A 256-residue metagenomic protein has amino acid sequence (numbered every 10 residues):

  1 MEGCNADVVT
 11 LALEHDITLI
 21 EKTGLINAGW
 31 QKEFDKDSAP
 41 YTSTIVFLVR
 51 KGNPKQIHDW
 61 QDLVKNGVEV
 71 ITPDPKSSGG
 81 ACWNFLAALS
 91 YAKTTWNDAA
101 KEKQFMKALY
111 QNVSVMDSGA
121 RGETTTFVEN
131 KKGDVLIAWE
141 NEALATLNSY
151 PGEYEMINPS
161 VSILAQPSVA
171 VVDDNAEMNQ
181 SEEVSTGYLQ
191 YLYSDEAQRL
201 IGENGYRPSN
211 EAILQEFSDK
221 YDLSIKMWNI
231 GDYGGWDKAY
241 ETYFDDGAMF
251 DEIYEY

Functional and structural regions predicted by a protein language model:
M1, E14, E21-L25, G52-N53 (+9 more regions): Sec-exported extracytoplasmic/periplasmic mature domains
M1-S77, K220, Y254: N-terminal segment of the mature folded domain
E2-C4, S38-Y41, K51, D62-K65 (+5 more regions): Extracellular/periplasmic catalytic domains that process cell-envelope and extracellular macromolecules
A39-V46, M106-Y110, D117-S118, Y150-E182 (+1 more regions): Periplasmic-binding protein-like
V49-K51, V68-T95, L109-V113, N158-P159: Short beta-strand->loop
G52-H58, S77, S90-D98, N175-V184: Short helix-loop capping/hinge motifs at secondary-structure junctions, enriched in acidic/polar residues
T94-S160: Ligand-binding pocket segment of bilobal, Venus flytrap-like solute-binding proteins
A176-Y256: Extracellular/periplasmic juxtamembrane helices and adjacent flexible linkers that interface with membrane partners
